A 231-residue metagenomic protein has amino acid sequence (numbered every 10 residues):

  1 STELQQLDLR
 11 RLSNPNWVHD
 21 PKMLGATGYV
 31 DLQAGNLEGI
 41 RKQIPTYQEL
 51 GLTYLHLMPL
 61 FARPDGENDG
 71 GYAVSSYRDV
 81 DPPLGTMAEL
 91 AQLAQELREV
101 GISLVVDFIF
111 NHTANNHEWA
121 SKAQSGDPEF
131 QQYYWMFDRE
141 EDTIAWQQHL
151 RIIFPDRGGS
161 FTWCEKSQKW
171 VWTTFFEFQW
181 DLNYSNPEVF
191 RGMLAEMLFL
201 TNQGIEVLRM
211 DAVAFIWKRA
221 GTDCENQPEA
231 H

Functional and structural regions predicted by a protein language model:
S1-S185, F190-L194, L198, N202 (+1 more regions): Acidic/aromatic-lined carbohydrate-recognition and catalytic surfaces of CAZymes acting on diverse glycans
